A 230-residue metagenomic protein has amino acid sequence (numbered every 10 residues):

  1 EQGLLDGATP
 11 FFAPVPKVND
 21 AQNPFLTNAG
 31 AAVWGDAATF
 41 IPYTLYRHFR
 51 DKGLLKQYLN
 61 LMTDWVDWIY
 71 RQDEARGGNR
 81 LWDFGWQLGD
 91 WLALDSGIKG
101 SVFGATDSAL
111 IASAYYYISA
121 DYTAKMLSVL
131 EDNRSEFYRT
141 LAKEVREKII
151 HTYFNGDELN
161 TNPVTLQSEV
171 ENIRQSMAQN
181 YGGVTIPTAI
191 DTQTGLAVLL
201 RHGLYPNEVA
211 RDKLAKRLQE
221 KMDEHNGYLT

Functional and structural regions predicted by a protein language model:
E1-T230: Active-site core of glycosidic bond-cleaving carbohydrate-active enzymes
